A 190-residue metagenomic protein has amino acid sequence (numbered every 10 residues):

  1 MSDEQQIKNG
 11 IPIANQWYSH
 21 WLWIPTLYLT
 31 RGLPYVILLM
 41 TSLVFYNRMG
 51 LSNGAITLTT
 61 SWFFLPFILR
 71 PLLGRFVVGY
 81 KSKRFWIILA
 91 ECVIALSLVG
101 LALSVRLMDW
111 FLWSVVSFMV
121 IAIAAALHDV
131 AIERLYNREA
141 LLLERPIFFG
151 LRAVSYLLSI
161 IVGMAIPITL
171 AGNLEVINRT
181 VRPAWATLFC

Functional and structural regions predicted by a protein language model:
Q6-F67: Helix-loop boundary and gating motifs at the non-cytosolic
L29, S97, D109-H128: Hydrophobic core of transmembrane alpha-helices in multi-pass small-molecule transporters, especially MFS/SLC-type
L29, T60-L65, C92, G150-L158: Transmembrane alpha-helical cores of Major Facilitator Superfamily
F67-R70, P146-G172: Glycine-rich segments within core transmembrane alpha-helices of 12-TM secondary carriers
R75, A102, I161-P183: Transmembrane alpha-helix termini and helix-breaking/packing motifs in multi-pass membrane transporters
I88, C92-D109: C-terminal ends and interior cores of transmembrane alpha-helices in multi-pass membrane transporters/permeases
C92-A95, P183-C190: Symmetry-related core transmembrane helices of the 12-TM Major Facilitator Superfamily/SLC fold
I121-V154: Cytoplasmic helix-loop-helix junction between adjacent transmembrane helices in 12-TM secondary transporters
